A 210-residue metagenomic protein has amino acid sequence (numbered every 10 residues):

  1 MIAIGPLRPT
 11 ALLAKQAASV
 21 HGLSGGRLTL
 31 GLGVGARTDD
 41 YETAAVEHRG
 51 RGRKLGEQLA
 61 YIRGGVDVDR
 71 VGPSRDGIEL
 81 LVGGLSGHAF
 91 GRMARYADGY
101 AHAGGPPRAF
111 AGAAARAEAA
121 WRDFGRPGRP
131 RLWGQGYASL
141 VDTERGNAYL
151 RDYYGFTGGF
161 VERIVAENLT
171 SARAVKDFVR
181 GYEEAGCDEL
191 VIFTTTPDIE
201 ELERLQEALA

Functional and structural regions predicted by a protein language model:
M1-A210: Active-site-adjacent structural elements that line small-molecule/cofactor binding pockets in enzymes
